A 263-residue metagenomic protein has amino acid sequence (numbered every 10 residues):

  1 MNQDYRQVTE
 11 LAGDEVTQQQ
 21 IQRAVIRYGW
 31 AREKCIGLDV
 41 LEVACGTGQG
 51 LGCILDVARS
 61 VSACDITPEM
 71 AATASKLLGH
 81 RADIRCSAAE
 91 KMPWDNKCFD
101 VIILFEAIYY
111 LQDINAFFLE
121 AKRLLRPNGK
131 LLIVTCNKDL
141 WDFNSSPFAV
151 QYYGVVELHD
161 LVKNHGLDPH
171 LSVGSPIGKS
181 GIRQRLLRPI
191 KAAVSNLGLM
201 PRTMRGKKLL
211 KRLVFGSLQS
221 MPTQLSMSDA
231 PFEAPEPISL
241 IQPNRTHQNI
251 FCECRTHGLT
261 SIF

Functional and structural regions predicted by a protein language model:
M1-K91, F118, E233, R245-F263: Conserved N-terminal segment of class I S-adenosyl-L-methionine
E90-V101: A short acidic, Gly/Pro-enriched loop at the edge of an enzyme's catalytic core that lines a small-molecule cofactor
I103-Q112: A short SAM/SAH-binding and catalytic strip from SAM-dependent methyltransferases
N115-P127: A short glycine-rich, Lys/Arg-flanked "PGG" loop and its adjoining helix->strand segment in the class I
G129-T135: Conserved beta-strand signature within the Rossmann-like core of class I S-adenosyl-L-methionine
L132, I177-F263: A C-terminal cap/extension of S-adenosyl-L-methionine-dependent methyltransferases that defines the acceptor-substrate
D142-D160: Acceptor-substrate binding/catalytic loop of class I
L167-G178: Conserved S-adenosyl-L-methionine
